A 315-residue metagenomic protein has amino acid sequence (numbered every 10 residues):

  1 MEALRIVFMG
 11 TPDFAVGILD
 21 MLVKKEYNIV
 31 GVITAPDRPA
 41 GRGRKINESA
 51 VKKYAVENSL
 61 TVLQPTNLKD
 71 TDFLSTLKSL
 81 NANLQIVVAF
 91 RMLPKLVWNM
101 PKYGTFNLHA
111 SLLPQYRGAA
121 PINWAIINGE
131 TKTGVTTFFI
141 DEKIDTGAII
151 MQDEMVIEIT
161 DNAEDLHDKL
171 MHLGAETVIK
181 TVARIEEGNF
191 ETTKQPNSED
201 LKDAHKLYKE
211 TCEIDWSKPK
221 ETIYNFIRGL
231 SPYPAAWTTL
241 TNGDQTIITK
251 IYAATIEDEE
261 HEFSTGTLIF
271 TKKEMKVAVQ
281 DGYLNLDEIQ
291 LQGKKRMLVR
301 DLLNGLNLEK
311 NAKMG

Functional and structural regions predicted by a protein language model:
M1-R42: N-terminal Rossmann-like dinucleotide-binding module
E2-L4, P12-G17, V56-L60, A82-N83 (+1 more regions): Hydrophobic N-terminal alpha-helices or hydrophobic patches in metabolic proteins across all domains of life
A3-L4, K25-N28, A35, L84-K206 (+1 more regions): Donor/substrate-binding cores of folate-linked one-carbon enzymes
T11-F14, T66-K69, A89-M92, E257: Short beta->alpha connector loops
V16, D20-K24, L74-K78, K95 (+1 more regions): Amphipathic, non-transmembrane alpha-helical secondary structure
P39-N83: N-terminal glycine-/serine-/threonine-rich beta1-alpha1-beta2 phosphate-ribose binding loop of Rossmann-like
S198-G315: Internal anion-binding site segments
